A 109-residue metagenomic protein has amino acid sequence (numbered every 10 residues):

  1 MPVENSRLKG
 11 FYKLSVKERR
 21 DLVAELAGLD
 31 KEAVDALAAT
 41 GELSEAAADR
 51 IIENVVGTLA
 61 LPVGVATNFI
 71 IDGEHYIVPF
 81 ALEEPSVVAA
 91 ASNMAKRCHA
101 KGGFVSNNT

Functional and structural regions predicted by a protein language model:
M1-Y76, E84: Acidic/polar, glycine-rich intrinsically disordered N-terminal extensions of enzymes
A33-A38, G102-T109: Flexible, glycine/charged-enriched surface loops at secondary-structure junctions
V87-S106: Mobile "lid/hinge" segments at catalytic clefts and subdomain interfaces of large enzymes
